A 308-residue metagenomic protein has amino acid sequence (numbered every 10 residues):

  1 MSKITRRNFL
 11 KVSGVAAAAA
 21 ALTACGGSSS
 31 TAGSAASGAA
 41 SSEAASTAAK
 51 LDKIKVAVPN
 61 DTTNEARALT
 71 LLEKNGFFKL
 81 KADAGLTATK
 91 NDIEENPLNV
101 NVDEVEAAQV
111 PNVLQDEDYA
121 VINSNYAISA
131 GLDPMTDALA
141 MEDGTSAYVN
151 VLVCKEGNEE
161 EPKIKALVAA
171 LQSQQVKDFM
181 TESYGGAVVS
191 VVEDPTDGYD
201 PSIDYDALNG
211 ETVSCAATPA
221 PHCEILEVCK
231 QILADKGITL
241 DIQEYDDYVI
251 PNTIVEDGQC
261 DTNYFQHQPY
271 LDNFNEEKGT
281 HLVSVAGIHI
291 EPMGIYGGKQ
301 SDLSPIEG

Functional and structural regions predicted by a protein language model:
M1-A17: N-terminal secretory signal peptides and thylakoid transit peptides that target proteins across membranes
A21-A24: C-terminal motif of bacterial Sec signal peptides marking the signal peptidase cleavage site
A45-L71, N75, K165, S173-D178 (+1 more regions): A conserved helix-loop-strand patch within extracytoplasmic ligand-binding domains of the periplasmic binding
D52-A57, L208-A220, I238-E244, G308: Short, well-ordered beta-strand elements
R67, A82-A88, K165-D204: Ligand-binding clefts/hinges and TM-proximal coupling segments of bilobed small-molecule sensing domains
A84-N112, I242-T253: Short helix-initiation/N-cap motifs at beta->coil->alpha
I128-E160, E193-P201, V285-G297: Periplasmic-binding protein-like
D143-G144, V149-E182, Q300-D302, I306-G308: Extended ligand-binding regions for polar small-molecule ligands
